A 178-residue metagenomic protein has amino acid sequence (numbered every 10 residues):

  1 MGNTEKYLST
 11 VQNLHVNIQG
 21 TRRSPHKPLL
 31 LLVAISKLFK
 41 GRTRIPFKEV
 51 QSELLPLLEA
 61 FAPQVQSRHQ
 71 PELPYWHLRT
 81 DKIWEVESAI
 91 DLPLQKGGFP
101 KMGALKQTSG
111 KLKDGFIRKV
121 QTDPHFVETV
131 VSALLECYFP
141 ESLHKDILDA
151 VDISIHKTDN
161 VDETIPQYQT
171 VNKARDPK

Functional and structural regions predicted by a protein language model:
M1-K178: Intrinsically disordered, charged low-complexity linkers and terminal tails that flank or connect structured domains
